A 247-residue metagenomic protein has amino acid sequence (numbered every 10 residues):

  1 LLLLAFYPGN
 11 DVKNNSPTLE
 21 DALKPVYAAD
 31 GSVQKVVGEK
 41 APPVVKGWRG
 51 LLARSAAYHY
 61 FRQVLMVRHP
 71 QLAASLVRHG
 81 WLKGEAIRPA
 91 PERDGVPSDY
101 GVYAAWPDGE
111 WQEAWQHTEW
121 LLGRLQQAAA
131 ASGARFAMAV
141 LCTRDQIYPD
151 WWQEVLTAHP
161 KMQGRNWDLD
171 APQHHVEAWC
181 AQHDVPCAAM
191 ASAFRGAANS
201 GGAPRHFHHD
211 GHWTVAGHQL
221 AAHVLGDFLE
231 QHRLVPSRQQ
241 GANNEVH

Functional and structural regions predicted by a protein language model:
L1-L4: Proline-aspartate-enriched helix->loop->beta-strand connector
P8-C180, V185, M190-A198, G202-A203 (+3 more regions): Serine-dependent acyl-ester chemistry module
F207-H247: Histidine-centered active-site loop/cap adjacent to the catalytic His in serine esterases/O-acetyl transfer systems
